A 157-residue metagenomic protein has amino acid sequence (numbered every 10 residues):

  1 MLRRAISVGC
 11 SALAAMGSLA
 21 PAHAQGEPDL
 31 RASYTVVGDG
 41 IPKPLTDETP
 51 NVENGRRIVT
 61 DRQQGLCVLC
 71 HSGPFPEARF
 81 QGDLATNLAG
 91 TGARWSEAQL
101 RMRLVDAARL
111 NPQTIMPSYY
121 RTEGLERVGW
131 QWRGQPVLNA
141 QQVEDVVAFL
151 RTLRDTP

Functional and structural regions predicted by a protein language model:
M1-G9: Bacterial N-terminal signal peptides that target proteins for export
A15-H23: C-terminal segment of classical bacterial N-terminal signal peptides
P28-R62, P157: Electrostatic cytochrome c docking/interface patches
T49, V68, S72-D106, I115-G129: Gly/Gly-Pro-rich "capping" loops immediately C-terminal to redox-active cysteine motifs in periplasmic/lumenal
P50, N54-R57, N87, W95 (+4 more regions): Extracytoplasmic/secreted proteins, especially bacterial periplasmic and envelope-associated proteins
T60, A93, V105-R109, A148-D155: Sec-exported extracytoplasmic/periplasmic mature domains
R62-L66, P74, Q142: Short pre-active-site segment immediately N-terminal to redox-active cysteine/selenocysteine motifs in thiol-based
R101-R103, Y119-P157: C-terminal capping alpha-helices of c-type cytochrome domains
